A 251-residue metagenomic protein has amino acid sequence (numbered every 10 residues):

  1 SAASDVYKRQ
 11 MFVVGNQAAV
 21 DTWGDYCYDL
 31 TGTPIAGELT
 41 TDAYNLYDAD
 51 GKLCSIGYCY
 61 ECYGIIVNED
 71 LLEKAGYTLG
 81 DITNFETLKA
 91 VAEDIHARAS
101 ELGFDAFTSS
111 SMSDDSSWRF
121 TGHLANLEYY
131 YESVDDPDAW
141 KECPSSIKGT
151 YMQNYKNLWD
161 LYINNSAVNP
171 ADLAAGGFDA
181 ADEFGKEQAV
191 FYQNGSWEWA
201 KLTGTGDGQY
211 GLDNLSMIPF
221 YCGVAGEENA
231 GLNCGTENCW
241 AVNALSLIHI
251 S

Functional and structural regions predicted by a protein language model:
S1-S4, F85-T87, D172-G185: Short helix-initiation/N-cap motifs at beta->coil->alpha
A2-Y7, I250: Short, small-residue-biased leader/transition segments that mark boundaries at the very start of proteins
D5-F12, K186-N194: Alpha-to-beta junction loops
V13-V67, R119, A125, N214-P219: Hinge/lid segment of periplasmic solute-binding proteins
A18-T22, S196-G211: A ligand-binding cleft/hinge motif common to bilobed small-molecule-binding domains
C54-Y58, Y63, K89-C143, A189: Extracytoplasmic/periplasmic solute-binding protein
E73-A75, G206-S251: Extracytoplasmic/periplasmic substrate-recognition and gating elements
A92-E93, P137-A174, F220: Glycine-centered hinge/linker elements that transmit conformational signals in sensory and ligand-binding systems
